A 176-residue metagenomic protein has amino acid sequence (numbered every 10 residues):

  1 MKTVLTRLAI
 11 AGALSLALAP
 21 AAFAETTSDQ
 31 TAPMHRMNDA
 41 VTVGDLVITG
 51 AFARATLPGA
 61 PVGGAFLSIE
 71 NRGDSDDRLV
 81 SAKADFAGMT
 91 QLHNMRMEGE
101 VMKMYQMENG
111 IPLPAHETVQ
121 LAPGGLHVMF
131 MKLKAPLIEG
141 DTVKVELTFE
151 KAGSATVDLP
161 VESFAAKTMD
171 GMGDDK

Functional and structural regions predicted by a protein language model:
M1-I10: Bacterial N-terminal signal peptides that target proteins for export
A9-A19: Bacterial N-terminal signal peptides
P20-A24: Sec/Tat signal peptide C-region and signal peptidase I cleavage site
E25-T142, E146-K176: Compact, glycine-rich, soluble single-domain proteins
